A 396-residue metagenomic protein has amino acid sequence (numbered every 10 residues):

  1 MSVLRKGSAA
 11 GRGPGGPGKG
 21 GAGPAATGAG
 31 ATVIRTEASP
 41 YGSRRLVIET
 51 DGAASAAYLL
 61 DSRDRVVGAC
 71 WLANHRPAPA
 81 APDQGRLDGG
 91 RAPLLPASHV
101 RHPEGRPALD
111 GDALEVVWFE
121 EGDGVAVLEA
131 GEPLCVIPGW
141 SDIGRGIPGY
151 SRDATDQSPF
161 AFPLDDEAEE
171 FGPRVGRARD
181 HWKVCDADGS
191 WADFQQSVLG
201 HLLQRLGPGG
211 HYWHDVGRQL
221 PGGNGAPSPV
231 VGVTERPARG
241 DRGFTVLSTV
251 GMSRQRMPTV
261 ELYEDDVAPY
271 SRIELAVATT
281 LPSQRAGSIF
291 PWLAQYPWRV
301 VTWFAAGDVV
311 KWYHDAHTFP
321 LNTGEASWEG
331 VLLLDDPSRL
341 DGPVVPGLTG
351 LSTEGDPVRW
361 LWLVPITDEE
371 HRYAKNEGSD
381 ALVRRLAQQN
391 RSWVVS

Functional and structural regions predicted by a protein language model:
M1-S396: Short linear motifs embedded in intrinsically disordered, proline/glycine-rich low-complexity segments
